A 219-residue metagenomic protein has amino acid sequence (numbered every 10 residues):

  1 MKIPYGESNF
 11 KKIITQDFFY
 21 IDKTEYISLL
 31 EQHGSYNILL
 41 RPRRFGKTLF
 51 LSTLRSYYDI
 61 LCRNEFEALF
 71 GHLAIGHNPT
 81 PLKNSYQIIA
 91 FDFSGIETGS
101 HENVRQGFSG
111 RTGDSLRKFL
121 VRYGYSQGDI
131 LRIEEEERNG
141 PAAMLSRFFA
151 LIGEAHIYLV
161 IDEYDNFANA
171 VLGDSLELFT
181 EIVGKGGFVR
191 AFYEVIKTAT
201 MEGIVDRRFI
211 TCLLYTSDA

Functional and structural regions predicted by a protein language model:
Y5-E25: N-terminal pre-Walker A segment at the start of P-loop NTPase domains
K47: Conserved lysine of the Walker
Y57-E67: Post-Walker A helix-loop "phosphate-sensing" segment adjacent to the P-loop in P-loop NTPases
F70-R117: P-loop NTPase motor core
F119-E163, G186: Mid-core helix/loop region of P-loop NTP-binding domains shared across ATPases and GTPases
F148, E181-I204: Substrate-engagement module of ASCE P-loop NTPases
V160, R207-C212: Structural recognition of the conserved hydrophobic beta-strand(s) that form the central parallel beta-sheet of P-loop
Y215-A219: Conserved small/polar residues in nucleotide/adenosyl-binding loops
